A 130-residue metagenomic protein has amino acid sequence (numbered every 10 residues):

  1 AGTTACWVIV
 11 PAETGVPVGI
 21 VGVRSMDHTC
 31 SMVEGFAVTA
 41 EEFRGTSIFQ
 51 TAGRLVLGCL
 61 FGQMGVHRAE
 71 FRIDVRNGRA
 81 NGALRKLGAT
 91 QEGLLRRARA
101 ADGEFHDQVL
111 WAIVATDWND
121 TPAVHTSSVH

Functional and structural regions predicted by a protein language model:
A1-T4: Active-site rim helix/loop that mediates acceptor-substrate recognition in acyltransferases
C6, V10-H130: Acyl-donor (CoA/ACP) binding surface of acyl/acetyltransferases
